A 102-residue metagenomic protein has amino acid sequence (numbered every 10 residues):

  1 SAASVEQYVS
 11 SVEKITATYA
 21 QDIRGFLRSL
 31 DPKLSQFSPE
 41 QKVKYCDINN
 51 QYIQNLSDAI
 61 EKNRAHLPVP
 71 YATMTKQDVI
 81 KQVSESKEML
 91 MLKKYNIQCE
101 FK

Functional and structural regions predicted by a protein language model:
S1-V43, I97-K102: Immediate post-signal-peptide N-terminus of mature secreted/exported proteins
Y45-K102: Compact alpha-helical subdomains of small soluble proteins
